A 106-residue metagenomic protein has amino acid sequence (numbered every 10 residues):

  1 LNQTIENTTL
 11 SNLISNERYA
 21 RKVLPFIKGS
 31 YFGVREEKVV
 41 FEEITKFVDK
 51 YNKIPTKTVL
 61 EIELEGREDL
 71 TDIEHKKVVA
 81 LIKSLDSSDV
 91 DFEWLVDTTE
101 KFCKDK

Functional and structural regions predicted by a protein language model:
L1-F102: Noncatalytic partner-interaction/assembly domains of nucleic-acid and motor enzyme complexes, especially the accessory
